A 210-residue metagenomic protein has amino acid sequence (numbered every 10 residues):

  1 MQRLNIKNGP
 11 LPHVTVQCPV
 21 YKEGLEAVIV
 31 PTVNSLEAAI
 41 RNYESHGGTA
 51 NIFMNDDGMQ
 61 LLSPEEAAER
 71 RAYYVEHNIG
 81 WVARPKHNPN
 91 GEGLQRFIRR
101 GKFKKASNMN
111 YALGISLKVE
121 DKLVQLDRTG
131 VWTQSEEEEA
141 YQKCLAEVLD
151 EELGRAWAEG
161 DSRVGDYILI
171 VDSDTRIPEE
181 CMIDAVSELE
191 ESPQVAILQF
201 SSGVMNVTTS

Functional and structural regions predicted by a protein language model:
M1-S210: Internal catalytic domains of large membrane-associated glycosyltransferases
